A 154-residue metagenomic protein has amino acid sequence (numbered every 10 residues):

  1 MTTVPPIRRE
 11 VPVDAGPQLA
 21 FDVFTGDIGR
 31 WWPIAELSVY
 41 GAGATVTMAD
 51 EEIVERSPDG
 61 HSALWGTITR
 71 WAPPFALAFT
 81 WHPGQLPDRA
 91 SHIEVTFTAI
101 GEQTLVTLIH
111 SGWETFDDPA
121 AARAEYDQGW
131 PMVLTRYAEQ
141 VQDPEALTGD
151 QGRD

Functional and structural regions predicted by a protein language model:
M1-P5: Hydrophobic-ligand-binding modules of eukaryotic lipid transfer/binding families
P6-D14: Short amphipathic
R8-R9, G26-L64, A76, G149-D154: Short beta-edge strand/loop motif at the mouth of beta-sheet-based domains
W31-W32, W81, W130: Signature tryptophan residues that serve as conserved aromatic anchors
R56-E102, S111-E114: Hydrophobic-ligand binding "helix-grip"
G112-D154: A conserved amphipathic terminal alpha-helix motif
